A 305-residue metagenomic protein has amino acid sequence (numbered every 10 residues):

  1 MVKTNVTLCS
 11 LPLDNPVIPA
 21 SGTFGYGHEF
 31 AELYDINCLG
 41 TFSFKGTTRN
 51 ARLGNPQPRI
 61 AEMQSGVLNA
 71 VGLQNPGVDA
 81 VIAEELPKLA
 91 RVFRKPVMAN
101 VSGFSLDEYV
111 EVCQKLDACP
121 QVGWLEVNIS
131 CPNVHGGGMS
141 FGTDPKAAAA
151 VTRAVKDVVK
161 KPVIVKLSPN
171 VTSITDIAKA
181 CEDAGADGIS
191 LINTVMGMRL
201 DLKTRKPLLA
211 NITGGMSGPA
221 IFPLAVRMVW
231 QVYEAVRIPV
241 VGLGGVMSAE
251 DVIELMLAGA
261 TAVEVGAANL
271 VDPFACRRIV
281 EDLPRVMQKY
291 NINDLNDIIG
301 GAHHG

Functional and structural regions predicted by a protein language model:
M1-V97, S102-F104: N-terminal capping/small domains of soluble enzymes
G22-T23, G244-V246: Active-site metal-binding loops of divalent metal-dependent hydrolases
L33, K45, K88, C119 (+6 more regions): Change "in soluble alpha/beta enzymes" to "in soluble alpha/beta proteins
L39-G40, K45, K95, V122-L125 (+3 more regions): Short acidic/polar active-site loop segments enriched in Thr and Asp
T48-L53, P132-V134, M196-R199, L270-D272: Short gly/pro/ser/thr-enriched loop/turn and capping motifs at secondary-structure boundaries
N55-Q64, L200-G214, M256, A268-N293: C-terminal helical cap(s) of enzyme catalytic domains, especially alpha/beta-barrels
L106-V241, M247-V265: Alpha/beta enzyme core
D297-G305: A short, charged, Gly/Pro-tolerant segment at domain boundaries
